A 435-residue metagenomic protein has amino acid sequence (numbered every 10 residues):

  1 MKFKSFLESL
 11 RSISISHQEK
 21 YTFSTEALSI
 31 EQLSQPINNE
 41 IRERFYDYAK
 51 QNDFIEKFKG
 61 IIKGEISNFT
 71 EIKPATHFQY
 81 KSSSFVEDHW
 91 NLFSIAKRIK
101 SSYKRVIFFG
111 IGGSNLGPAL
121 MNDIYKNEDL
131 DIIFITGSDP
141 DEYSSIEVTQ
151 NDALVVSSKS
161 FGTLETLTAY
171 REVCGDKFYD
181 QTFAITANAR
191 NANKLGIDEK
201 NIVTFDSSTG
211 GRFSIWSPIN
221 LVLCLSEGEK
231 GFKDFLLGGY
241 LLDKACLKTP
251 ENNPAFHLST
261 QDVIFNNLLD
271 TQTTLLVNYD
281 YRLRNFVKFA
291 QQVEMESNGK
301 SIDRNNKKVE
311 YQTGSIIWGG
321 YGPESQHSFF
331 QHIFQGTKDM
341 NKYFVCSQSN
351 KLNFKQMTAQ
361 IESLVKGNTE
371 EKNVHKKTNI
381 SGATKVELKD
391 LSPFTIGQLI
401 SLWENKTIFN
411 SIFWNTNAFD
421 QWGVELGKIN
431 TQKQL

Functional and structural regions predicted by a protein language model:
M1-R98, M357-L364, N368: Extended, charge-enriched "interface" segments that sit outside catalytic cores
A75-S84, Y103-I107, I132-I133, N151-T166 (+7 more regions): Glycine- and acidic
N91-K104, S145-N151, Q261-Q272, I333-K338: Glycine-rich phosphate/diphosphate-binding loops that line cofactor/substrate pockets in enzymes
F93-E251, I429: Glycine-rich phosphate-binding loops that contact phosphosugars or nucleotide phosphates
M121-K126, V148-T149, Y170-C174, A290-N298 (+3 more regions): Short, solvent-exposed amphipathic alpha-helical segments in soluble enzyme and RNA/protein-processing domains
F178-Y343, K351-N353, F409, Q421-L435: Active-site phosphate/pyrophosphate-binding segments
F334-T337, V345-D390: Substrate-recognition/cap regions that form aromatic- and gly/pro-loop-enriched pockets for small-molecule ligands
V386, D390-L435: C-terminal helical/tail subdomains of lipid-metabolizing enzymes
